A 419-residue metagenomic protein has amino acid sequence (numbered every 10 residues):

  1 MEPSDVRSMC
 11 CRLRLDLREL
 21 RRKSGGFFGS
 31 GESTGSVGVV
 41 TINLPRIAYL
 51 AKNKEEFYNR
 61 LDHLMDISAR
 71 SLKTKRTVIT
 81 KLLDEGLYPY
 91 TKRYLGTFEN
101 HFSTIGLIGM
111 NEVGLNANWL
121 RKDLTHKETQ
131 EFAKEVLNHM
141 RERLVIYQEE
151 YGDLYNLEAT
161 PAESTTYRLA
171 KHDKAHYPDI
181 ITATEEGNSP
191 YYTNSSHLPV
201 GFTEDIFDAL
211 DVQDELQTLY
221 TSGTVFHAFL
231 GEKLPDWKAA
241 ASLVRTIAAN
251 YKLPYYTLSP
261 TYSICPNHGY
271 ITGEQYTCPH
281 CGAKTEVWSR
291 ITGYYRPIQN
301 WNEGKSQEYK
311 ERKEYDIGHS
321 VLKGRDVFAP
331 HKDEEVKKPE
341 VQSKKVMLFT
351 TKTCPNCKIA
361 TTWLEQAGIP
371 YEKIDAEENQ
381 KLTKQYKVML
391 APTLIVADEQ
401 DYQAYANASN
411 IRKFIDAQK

Functional and structural regions predicted by a protein language model:
M1-E99, L120, H126-Q130, K134-H280 (+1 more regions): Conserved catalytic cores of very large enzyme subunits
T97-G114, A283-N300: Conserved phosphate/anionic-ligand binding catalytic regions in large, soluble enzymes, centered on
T272, G282-V287, I298, G304-E311: Phosphate-handling catalytic cores of nucleic-acid transaction enzymes
W288, V336-A367: Local sequence-structure signature of Cys/Sec-based thiol-disulfide redox active-site neighborhoods
K313-K345, P370-E372: Acidic, low-complexity intrinsically disordered tails
I369-K381, L390: Thiol-based oxidoreductase modules, predominantly thioredoxin-like and allied folds used for disulfide exchange
K384-I395: Structural micro-motif
A397-K419: Non-catalytic, surface beta->alpha helical segment in thiol-disulfide oxidoreductase systems
